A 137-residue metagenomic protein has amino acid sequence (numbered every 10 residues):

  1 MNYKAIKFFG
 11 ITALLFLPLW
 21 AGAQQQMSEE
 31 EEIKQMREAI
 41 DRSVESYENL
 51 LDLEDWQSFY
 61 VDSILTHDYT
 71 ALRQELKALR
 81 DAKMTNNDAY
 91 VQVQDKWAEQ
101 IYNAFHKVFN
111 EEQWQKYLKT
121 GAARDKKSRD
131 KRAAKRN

Functional and structural regions predicted by a protein language model:
M1-E30: Bacterial Sec-dependent N-terminal signal peptides
Q24-N137: Charge-rich (acidic/polar
